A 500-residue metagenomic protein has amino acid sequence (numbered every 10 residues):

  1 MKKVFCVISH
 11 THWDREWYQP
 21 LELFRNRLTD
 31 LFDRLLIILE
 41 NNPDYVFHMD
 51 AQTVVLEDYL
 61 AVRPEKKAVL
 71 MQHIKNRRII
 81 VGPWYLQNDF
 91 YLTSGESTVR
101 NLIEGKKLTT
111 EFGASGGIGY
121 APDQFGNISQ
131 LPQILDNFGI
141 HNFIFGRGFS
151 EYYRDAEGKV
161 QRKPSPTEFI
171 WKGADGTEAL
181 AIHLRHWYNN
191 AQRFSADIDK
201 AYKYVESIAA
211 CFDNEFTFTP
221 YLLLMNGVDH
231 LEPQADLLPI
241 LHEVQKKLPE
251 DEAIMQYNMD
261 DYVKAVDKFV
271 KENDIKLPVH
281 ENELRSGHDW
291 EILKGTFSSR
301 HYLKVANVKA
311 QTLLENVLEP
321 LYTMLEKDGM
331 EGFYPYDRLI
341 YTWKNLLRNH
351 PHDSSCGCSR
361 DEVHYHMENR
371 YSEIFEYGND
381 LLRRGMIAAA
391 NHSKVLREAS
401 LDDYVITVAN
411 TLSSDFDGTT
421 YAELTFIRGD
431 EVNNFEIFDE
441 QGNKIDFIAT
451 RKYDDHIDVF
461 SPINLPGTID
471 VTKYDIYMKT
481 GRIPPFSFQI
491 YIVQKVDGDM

Functional and structural regions predicted by a protein language model:
M1-V408, G418, D430-V459, T472-Y474 (+1 more regions): Catalytic-domain carbohydrate-binding cleft regions of carbohydrate-active enzymes
D415, T419, Q494-M500: Beta-strand-rich N-terminal accessory domains
T419-F426: Glycine-centered coil/turn sites that cap beta-strands in beta-rich domains
T425, G481, Q494-V496: Solvent-exposed residues in well-ordered beta-strands and their adjoining turns, especially edge/terminal strands
T468-D470: Extracellular beta-rich ligand/substrate-recognition surface
